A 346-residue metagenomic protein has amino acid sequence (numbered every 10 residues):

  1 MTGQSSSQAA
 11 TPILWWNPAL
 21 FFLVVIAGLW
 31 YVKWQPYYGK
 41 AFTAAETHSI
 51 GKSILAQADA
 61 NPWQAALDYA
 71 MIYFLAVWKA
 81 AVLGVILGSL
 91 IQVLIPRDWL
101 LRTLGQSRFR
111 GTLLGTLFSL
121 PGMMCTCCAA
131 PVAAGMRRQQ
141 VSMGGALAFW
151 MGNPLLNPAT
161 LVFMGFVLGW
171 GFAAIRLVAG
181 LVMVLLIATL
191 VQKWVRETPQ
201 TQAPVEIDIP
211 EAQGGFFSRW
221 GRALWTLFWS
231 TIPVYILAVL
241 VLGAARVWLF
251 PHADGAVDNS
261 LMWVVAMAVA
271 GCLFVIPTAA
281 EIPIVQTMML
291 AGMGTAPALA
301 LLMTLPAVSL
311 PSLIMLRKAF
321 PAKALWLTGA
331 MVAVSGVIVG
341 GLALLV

Functional and structural regions predicted by a protein language model:
M1-L23, G39-N61, V195-A223: Intrinsically disordered, low-complexity non-transmembrane regions of multi-pass membrane transporters
A9-L14, L67-L75, W170-A179, W225-W229 (+1 more regions): Interfacial loop-to-helix junctions that mark the boundaries of transmembrane helices in multi-pass membrane
T11-G39, Q106, G111, L168-P210 (+1 more regions): Juxtamembrane and boundary regions of transmembrane helices in multi-pass small-molecule transporters and channels
L55-A56, L67, G84, L90 (+2 more regions): Transmembrane helical segments that form the transport core of multi-pass membrane transport proteins
Q64-M71, L75, L114, F118 (+6 more regions): Membrane-interacting alpha-helical segments
A76, A80, G84, G88 (+12 more regions): Alpha-helical transmembrane segments in multi-pass membrane proteins
G88, Q92, M183-V191, L242 (+5 more regions): Alpha-helical transmembrane segments of multipass membrane proteins
S119-L177, F250-A324: Membrane-interfacial helix-loop connectors
